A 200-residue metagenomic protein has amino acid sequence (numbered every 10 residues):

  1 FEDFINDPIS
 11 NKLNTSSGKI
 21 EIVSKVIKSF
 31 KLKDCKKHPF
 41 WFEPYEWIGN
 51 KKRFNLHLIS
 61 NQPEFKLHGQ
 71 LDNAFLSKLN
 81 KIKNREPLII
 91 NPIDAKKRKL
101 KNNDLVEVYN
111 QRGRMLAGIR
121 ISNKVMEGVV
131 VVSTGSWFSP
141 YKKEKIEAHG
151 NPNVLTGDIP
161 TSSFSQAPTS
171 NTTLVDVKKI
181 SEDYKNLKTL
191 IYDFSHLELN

Functional and structural regions predicted by a protein language model:
F1-F75: Long, low-complexity segments enriched in small/aliphatic residues
R53, N73-I89, I93-N200: Long, contiguous, secondary-structure-rich segments that constitute the structural scaffold of globular domains
